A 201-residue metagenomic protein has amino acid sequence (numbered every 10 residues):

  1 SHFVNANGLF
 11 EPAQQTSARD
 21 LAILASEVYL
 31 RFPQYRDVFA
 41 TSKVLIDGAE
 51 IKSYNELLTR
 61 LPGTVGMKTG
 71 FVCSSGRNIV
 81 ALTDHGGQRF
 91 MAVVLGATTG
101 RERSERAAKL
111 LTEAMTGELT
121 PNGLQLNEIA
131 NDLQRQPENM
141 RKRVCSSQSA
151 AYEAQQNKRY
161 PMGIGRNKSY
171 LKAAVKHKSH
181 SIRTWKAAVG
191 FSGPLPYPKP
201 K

Functional and structural regions predicted by a protein language model:
S1-H2: Active-site helix/loop module of the DD-peptidase/beta-lactamase fold, centered on the serine-lysine SxxK catalytic
N7-K201: Domain-terminus/edge residues, biased toward the C-terminal soluble/receptor-binding domains of extracytoplasmic
